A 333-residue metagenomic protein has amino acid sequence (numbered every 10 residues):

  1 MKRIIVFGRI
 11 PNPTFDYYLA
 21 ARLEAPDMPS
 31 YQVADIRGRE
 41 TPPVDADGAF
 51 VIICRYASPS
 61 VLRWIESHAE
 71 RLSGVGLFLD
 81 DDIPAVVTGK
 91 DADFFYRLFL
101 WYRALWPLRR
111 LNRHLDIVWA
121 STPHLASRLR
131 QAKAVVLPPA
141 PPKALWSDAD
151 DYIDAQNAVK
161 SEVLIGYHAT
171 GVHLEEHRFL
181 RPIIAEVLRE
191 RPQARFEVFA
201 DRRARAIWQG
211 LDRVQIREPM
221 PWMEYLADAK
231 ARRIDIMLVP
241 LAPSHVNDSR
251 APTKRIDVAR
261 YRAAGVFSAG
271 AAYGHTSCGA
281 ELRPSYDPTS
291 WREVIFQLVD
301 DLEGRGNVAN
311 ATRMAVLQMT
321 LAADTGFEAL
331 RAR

Functional and structural regions predicted by a protein language model:
M1-V61, E176-R178: N-terminal pre-catalytic "stem/leader" segment of glycosyltransferase-like enzymes
I5-A25, P139-A231: Conserved catalytic-core segment of nucleotide-activated headgroup transferases in glycan assembly
A69-G89: Active-site proximal beta-strand in glycosyltransferases
I83, L98-I117: Membrane-proximal helix-turn-helix segments that form the acceptor-binding/catalytic region of lipid-linked
H114-Y152: Donor nucleotide-sugar binding/catalytic pocket of nucleotide-sugar-dependent glycosyltransferases
M223-R260, F267-T276: Nucleotide-sugar-dependent
G274-F296: Change "using UDP/GDP/dTDP sugars" to "using nucleotide sugars
Y286-S290, V299-R333: A charged, aromatic-enriched C-terminal amphipathic alpha-helix characteristic of glycosyltransferases across folds
